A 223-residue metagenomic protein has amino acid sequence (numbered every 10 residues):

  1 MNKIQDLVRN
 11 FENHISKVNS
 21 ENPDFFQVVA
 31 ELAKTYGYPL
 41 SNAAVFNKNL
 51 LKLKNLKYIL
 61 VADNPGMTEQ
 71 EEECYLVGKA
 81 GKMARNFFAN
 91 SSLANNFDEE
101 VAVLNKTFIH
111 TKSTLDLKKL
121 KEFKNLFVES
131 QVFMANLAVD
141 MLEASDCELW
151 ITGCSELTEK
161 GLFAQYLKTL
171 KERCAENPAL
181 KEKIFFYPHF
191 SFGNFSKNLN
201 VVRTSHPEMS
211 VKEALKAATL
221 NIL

Functional and structural regions predicted by a protein language model:
M1-V77, H206, S210-L223: Active-site and ligand/interface coordination hotspots across diverse enzymes and nucleic-acid-associated assemblies
N2-D6, N10, T111-L223: Glycine/proline-rich loop-helix segments at beta-alpha junctions forming the active-site rim of enzyme cores
T35-G37, T68, E72, S91-N95 (+2 more regions): A structural preference for long, well-packed, hydrophobic secondary-structure segments
L40-F46, V77-N90, E129-A135: Short acidic (Asp/Glu) patches
N55-L56, D98, S145-C147: Short, well-ordered alpha-helix to beta-strand connector turns
L60, V101-V103, K183-F186: Conserved beta-strand scaffold positions in the cores of enzyme catalytic domains, especially in NTP/NDP-utilizing
L60-N64, N105, E148-E156: Glycine-rich anion-binding loop/nest that anchors nucleotide
G81-K119: Short, surface-exposed acidic-centric catalytic microdomains
